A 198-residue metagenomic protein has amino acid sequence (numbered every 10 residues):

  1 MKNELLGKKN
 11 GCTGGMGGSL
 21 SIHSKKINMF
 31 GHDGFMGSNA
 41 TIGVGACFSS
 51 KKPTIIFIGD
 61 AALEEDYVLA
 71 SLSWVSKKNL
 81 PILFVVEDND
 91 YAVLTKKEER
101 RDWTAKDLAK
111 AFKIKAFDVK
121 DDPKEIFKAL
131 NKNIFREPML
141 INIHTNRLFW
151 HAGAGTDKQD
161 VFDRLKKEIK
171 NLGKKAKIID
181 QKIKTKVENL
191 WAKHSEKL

Functional and structural regions predicted by a protein language model:
M1-N79, E98-D102, A111-K113: Cofactor-binding active-site loop characterized by glycine-rich and histidine/acidic residues
K8, Y67, L94-K97, A129 (+1 more regions): Short, well-ordered secondary-structure micro-motifs
C47-F48, K52-T54, E99-K132, K158-Q181: Conserved thiamine diphosphate
K52-I56, I82, F135-I143: Generic beta-sheet signal
I58-E65, D88-A92, D122-K124, T145-R147: Acidic, glycine-rich active-site loops and adjacent beta-strand->loop/helix elements that engage anionic groups
N79-E87: Short internal beta-strands
D90-V93, I114-D118, H151-A154: Short beta-alpha connecting loops at secondary-structure transitions that line or flank enzyme active sites
K132-L198: Glycine/aspartate-rich loop-and-adjacent alpha/beta segment that forms the canonical ThDP
